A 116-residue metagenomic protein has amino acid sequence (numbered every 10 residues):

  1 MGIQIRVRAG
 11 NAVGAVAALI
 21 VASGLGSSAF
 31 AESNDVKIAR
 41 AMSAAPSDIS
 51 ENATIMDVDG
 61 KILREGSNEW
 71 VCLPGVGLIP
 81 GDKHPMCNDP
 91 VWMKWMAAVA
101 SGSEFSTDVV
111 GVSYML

Functional and structural regions predicted by a protein language model:
M1-A9: N-terminal secretory signal peptides that target proteins for export/translocation
G14-G24: Bacterial N-terminal signal peptides
L25-E32: Sec/Tat signal peptide C-region and signal peptidase I cleavage site
E32-L116: Primary mode marks residue(s) on the alpha4-beta5-alpha5 output face of response regulator receiver
